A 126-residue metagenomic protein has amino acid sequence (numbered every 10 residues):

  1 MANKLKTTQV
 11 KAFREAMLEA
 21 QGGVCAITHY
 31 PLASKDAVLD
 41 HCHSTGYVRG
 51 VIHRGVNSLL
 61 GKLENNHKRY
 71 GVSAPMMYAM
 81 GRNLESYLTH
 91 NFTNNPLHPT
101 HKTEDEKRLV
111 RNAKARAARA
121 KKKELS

Functional and structural regions predicted by a protein language model:
M1-T8, G61, N95-S126: Basic DNA-binding region of bZIP-type proteins
M1-V24: Short, charged surface segments at domain edges that flank catalytic/cofactor-binding sites
V10, V24-H67: Histidine-centered nuclease catalytic patch
F13-M17, V56, L60, L84: Generic structural signal of hydrophobic/aromatic residues within well-ordered alpha-helices of folded domains
E19-G22, Y47, L109: Processing junctions and N-termini across compartments
K35, S44-Y47, L59-E106: Polybasic, low-complexity binding patches
